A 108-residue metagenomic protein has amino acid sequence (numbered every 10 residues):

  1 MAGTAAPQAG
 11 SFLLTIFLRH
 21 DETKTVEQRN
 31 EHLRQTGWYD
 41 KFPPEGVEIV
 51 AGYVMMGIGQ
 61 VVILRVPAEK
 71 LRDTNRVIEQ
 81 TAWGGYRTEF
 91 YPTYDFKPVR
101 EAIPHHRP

Functional and structural regions predicted by a protein language model:
M1-G59, V66-R72, R76, Y94-P108: Short S/T/G/P-rich N-terminal loop/turn motif that feeds into the first structured element of a domain
R76-W83: Short, intrinsically disordered, mixed-charge
W83-D95: Conserved short beta-strand edge segments in small beta-sheet-based binding/regulatory domains
